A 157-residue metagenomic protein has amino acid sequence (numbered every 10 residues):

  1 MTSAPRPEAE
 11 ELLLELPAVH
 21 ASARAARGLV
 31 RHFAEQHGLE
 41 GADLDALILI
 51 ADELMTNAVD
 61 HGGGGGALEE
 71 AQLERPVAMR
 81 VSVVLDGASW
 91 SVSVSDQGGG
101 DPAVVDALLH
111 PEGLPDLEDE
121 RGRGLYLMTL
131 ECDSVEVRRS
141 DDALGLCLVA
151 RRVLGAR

Functional and structural regions predicted by a protein language model:
M1-L13, V59-R157: Conserved beta-strand-loop-beta-strand hairpin that lines the nucleotide-binding pocket of ATP/GTP-utilizing enzymes
M1-L49: Bergerat-fold GHKL ATPase/HATPase_c domain
I50-A51, L144: Short secondary-structure capping/turn micro-motifs that flank functional sites
E53, N57: Conserved polar catalytic motif of the HATPase_c/GHKL fold
